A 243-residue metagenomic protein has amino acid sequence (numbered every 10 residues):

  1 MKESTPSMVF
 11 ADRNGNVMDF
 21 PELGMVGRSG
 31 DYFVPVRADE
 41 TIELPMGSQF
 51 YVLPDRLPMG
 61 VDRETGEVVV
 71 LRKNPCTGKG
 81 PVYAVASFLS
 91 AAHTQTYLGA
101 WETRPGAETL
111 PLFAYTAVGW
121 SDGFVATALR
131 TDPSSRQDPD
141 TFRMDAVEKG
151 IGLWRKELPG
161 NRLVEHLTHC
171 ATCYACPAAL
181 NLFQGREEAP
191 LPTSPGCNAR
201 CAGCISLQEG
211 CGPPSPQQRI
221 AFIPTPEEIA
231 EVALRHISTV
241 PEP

Functional and structural regions predicted by a protein language model:
M1-T103: Generic N-terminal amphipathic/basic segments
M18, D62, T127-A128, C201: Short acidic, gly/pro-rich beta-turn/loop elements at beta-sheet edges and active-site/ligand-binding grooves
E108, L112-L191, Q208-P216: N-terminal [4Fe-4S]-dependent radical SAM core
P177-N181, E187-T193, I205-P243: Conserved Radical SAM active-site core
C197, C201-C204: Short cysteine clusters
